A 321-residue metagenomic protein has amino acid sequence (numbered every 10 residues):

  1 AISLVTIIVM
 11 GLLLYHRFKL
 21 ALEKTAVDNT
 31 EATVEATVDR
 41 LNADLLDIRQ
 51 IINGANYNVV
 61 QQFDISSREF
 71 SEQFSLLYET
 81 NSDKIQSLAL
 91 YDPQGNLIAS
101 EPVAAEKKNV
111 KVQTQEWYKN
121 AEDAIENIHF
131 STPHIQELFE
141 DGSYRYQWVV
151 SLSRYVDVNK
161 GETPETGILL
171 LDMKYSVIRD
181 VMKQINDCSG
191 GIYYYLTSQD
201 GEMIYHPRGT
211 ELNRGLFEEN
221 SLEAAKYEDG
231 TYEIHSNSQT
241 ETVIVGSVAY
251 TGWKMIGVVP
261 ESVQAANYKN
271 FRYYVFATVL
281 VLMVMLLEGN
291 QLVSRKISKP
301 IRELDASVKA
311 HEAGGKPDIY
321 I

Functional and structural regions predicted by a protein language model:
A1-L20, K24: Extreme N-terminal signal-anchor transmembrane helix of membrane signaling/transducer proteins, especially in bacteria
H16-Q50: Juxtamembrane membrane-water interface segments immediately C-terminal to a transmembrane helix
N42-E72, L88-A104: Extracellular/periplasmic ligand-binding regions of membrane signal-transduction receptors
N58, S82-K84, I98-D172: Extracytoplasmic/periplasmic ligand-binding sensor regions of membrane-associated signaling proteins
E69-T80, I168-E211: Solvent-exposed, extracytoplasmic
E116-I128, E219-I234: Soluble sensory domains of the PAS superfamily and closely related sensory modules
S151-R154, K160, E165-Y175, I234-N237 (+2 more regions): Short, hydrophobic beta-strand elements of compact beta-sandwich sensory domains
K296-I319: Membrane-proximal alpha-helical signal-transduction linkers
